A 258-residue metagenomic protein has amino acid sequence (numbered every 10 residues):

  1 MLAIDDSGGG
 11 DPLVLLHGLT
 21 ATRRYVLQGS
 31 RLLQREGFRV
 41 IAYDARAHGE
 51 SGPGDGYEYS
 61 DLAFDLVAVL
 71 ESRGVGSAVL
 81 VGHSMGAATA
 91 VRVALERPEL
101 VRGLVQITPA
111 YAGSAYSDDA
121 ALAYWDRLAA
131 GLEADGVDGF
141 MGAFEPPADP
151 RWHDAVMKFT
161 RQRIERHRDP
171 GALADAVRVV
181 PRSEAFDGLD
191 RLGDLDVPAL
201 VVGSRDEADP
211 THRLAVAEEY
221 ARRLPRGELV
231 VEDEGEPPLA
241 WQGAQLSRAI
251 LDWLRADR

Functional and structural regions predicted by a protein language model:
A3-G52: Conserved HGGG/HGGXW glycine-rich cap/lid loop of the alpha/beta-hydrolase fold
R35, I41-V79: Active-site loop/oxyanion-hole signature of alpha/beta-hydrolase fold enzymes
G82-G86, A90: Gly/Ala-rich beta-loop-alpha elbow adjacent to hydrolase catalytic centers
V91-E96, L100-E133: Flexible "cap/lid" loop of the alpha/beta hydrolase fold
R161-G188: Hydrophobic, aromatic-rich cap/lid helix
L195, V201-G203: Short beta-strand/loop motif that positions the catalytic acidic residue of the alpha/beta-hydrolase fold
A208-V216: Conserved alpha/beta-hydrolase "acid-adjacent" motif
P225-R258: Catalytic active-site module of serine/aspartate enzymes centered on a nucleophile-bearing elbow/loop
